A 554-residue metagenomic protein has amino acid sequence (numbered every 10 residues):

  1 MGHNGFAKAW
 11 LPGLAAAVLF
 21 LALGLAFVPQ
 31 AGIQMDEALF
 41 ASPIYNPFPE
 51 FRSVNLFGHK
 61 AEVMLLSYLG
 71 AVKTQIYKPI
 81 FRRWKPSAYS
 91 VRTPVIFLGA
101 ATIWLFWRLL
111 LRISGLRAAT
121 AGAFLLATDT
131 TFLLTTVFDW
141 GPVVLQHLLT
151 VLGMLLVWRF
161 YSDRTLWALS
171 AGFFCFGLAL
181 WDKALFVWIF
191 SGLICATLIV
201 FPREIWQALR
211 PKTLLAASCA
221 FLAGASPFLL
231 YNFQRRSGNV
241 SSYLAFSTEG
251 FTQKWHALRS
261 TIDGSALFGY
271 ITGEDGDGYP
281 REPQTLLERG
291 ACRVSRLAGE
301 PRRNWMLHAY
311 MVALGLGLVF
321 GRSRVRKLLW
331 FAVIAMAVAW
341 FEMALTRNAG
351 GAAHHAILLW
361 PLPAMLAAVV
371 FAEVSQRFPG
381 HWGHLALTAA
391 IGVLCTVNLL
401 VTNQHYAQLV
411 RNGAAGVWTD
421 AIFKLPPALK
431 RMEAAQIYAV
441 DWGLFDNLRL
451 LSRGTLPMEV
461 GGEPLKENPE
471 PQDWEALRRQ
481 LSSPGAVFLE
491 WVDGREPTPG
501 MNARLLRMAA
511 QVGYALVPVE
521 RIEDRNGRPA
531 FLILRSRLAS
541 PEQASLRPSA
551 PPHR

Functional and structural regions predicted by a protein language model:
G2-A9, L111-R112, R117, D163-T165 (+4 more regions): Membrane-interface helix-loop-helix junctions at transmembrane boundaries of multi-pass membrane enzymes, predominantly
H3, G153-L169, A179, R203 (+1 more regions): Membrane-interface transmembrane helices that cradle and orient dolichyl/undecaprenyl
L14-V18, S218-L222, F371-Q404: Signature aromatic-anchored transmembrane alpha helix within multi-pass, membrane-resident enzymes that catalyze glycan
A15-L19, F176, G192, M306-L345 (+2 more regions): Transmembrane alpha-helix segments characteristic of polytopic inner-membrane glycan-assembly/cell-envelope
A16-F20, G122-T128, F176, L180 (+1 more regions): Short helix- or helix-capping micro-motifs that position conserved polar/aromatic residues at function-defining sites
P43-F51, I76, L178, V187-V319 (+1 more regions): Transmembrane-lumen/periplasm boundary regions of multi-pass, lipid-linked membrane glycan transferases
T136, L329-P379: Hydrophobic/aromatic-rich transmembrane helices and adjacent perimembrane loops
P301, T346-A353, G383-A434, D441-M458 (+3 more regions): Membrane-proximal, lumen/periplasm-facing interface regions of secretory-pathway glyco- and lipid-modifying enzymes
